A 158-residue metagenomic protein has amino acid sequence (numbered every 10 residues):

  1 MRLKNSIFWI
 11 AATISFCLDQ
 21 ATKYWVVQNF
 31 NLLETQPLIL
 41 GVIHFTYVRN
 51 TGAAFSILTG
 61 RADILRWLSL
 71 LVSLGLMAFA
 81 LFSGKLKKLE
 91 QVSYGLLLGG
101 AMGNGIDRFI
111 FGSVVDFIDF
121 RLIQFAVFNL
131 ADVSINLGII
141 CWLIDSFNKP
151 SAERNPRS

Functional and structural regions predicted by a protein language model:
M1-S158: Alpha-helical transmembrane bundles and membrane-interface segments of multipass inner-membrane proteins
